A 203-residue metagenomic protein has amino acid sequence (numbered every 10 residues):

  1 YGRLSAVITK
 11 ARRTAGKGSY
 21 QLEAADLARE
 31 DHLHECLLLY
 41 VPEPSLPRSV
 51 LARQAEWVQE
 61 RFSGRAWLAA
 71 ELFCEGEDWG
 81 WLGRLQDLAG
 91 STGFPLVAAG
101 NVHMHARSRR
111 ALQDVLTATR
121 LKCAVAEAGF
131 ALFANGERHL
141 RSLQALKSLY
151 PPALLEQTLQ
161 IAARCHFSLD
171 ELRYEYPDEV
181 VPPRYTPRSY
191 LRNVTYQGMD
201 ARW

Functional and structural regions predicted by a protein language model:
Y1-L72, R107-W203: Conserved active-site carboxylates
L72-C74, V102-H103: Short beta-alpha junction loops
C74-G83: Active-site glycine- and acidic-residue-rich loops that bind and position anionic ligands or nucleotide-like cofactors
G90: Surface-exposed, charge/polar-rich loops and edge strands
F94-S108: Short acidic/histidine-rich active-site segments
